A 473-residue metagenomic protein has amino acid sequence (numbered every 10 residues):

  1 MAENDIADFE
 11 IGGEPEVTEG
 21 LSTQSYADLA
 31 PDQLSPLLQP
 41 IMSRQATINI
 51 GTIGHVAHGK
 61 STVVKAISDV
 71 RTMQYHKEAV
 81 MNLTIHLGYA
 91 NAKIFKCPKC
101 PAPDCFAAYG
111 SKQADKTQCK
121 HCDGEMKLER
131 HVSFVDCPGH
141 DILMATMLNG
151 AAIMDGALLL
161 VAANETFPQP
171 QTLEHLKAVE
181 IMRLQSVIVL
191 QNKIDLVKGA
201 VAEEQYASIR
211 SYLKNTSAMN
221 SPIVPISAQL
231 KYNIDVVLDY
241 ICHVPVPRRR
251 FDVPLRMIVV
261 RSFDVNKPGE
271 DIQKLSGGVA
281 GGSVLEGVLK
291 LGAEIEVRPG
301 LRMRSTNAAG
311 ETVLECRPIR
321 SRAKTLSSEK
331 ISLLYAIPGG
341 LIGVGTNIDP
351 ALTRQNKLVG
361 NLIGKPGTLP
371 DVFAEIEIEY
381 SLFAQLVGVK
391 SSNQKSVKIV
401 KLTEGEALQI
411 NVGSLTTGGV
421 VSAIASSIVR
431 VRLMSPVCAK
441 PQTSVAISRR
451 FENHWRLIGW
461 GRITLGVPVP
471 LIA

Functional and structural regions predicted by a protein language model:
G12-A145, M154: P-loop NTPase switch module centered on the Walker A-proximal segment
G20-T23, L29-Q33, M42, S211-L386: Conserved catalytic-core segments of large NTP-driven translation/proteostasis enzymes
N49-T52, L196-G199, S211, D349-A473: C-terminal effector modules of nucleic-acid-centric enzymes and ribosome-associated factors
A57, V63, N82, D136 (+9 more regions): Residue-level signature of catalytic and energy-coupling elements of molecular machines, predominantly ATP/GTP-dependent
L128-S133, C137-M144, A151-E203: Conserved Switch II/interswitch segment of TRAFAC-class P-loop GTPases
A162-N164, V187-E204, I223-Y232, G360 (+2 more regions): G-domain G4 guanine-recognition motif of GTPases
